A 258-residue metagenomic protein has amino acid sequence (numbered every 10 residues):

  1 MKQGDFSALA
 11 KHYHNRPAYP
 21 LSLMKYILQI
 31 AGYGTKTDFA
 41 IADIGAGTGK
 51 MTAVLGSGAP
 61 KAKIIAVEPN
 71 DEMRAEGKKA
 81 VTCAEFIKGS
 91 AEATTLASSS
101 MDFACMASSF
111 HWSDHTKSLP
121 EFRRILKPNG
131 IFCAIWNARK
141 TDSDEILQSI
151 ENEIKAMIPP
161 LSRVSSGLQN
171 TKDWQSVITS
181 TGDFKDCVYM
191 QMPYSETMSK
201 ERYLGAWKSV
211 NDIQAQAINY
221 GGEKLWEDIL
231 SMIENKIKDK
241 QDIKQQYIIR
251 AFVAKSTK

Functional and structural regions predicted by a protein language model:
M1-G34: Conserved class I S-adenosyl-L-methionine
A42-I44, T48-A93: Class I SAM-dependent methyltransferase SAM/SAH-binding core
E92-F103: A short acidic, Gly/Pro-enriched loop at the edge of an enzyme's catalytic core that lines a small-molecule cofactor
A107-S108: Short catalytic micro-motifs in class I SAM-dependent methyltransferases
S113-E121: A short, conserved alpha-helix within the catalytic core of class I
R123, K127-E196: Conserved catalytic/acceptor-binding region of the Class I
K172-K258: Conserved Class I S-adenosyl-L-methionine
